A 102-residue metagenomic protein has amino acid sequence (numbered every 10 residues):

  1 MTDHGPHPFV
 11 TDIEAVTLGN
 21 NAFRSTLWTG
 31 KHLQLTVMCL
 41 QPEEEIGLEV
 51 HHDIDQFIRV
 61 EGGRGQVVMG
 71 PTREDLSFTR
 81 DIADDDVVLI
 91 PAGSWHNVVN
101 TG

Functional and structural regions predicted by a protein language model:
M1-Q34, G47, R80-D84: A short, N-terminal "cap"/entry segment at the start of jelly-roll beta-barrel domains of the cupin/DSBH fold
N21, T36-D53: Conserved short histidine dyad/triad with adjacent acidic residue
T26, L35-C39, F57, T79 (+1 more regions): Conserved hydrophobic/aromatic beta-strand scaffold that supports enzyme active sites
L33, P42, D53, R64 (+1 more regions): A generic "binding-loop/recognition-motif" signal
M38, H51, G70-T72, T101: Surface loops and adjacent helix of pleckstrin homology
I46-L48, V67-V68, I90, W95-G102: Short beta-strand His + acidic residue motifs that chelate non-heme Fe in jelly-roll/DSBH and cupin folds
D53-T72: Glycine- and acidic-residue-biased ligand/ion/polar-headgroup-sensing regions
T72-A92: Short acidic-glycine-tyrosine-enriched beta hairpin
